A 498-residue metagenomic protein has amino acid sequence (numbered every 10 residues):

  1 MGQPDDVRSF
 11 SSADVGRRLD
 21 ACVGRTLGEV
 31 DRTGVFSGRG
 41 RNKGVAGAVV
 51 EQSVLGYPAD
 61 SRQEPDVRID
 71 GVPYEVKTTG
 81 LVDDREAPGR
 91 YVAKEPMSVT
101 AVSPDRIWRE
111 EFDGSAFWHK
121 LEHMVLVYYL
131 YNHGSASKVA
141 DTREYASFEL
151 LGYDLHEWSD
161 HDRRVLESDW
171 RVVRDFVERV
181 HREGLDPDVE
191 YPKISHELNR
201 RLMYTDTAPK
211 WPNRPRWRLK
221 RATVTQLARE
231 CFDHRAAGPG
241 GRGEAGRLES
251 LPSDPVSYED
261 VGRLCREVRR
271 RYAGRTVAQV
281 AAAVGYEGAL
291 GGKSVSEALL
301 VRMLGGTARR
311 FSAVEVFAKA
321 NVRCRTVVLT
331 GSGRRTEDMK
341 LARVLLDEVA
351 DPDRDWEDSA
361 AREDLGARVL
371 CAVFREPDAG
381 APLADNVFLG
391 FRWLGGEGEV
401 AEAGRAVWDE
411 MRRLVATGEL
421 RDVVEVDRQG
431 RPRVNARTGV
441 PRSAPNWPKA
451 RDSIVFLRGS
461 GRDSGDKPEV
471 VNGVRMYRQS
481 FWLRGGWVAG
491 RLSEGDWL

Functional and structural regions predicted by a protein language model:
M1-V72, T78-L498: Nucleic-acid endonuclease domains
